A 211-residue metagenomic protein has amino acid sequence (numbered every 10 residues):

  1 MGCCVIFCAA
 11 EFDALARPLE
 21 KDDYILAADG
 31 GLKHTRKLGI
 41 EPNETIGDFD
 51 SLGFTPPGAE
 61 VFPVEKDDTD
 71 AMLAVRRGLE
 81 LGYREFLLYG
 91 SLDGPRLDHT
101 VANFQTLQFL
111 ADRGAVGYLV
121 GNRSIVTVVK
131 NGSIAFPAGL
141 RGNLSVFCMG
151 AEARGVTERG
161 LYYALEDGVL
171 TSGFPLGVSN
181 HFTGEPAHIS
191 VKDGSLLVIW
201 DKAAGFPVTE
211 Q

Functional and structural regions predicted by a protein language model:
M1-T55: N-terminal beta-strand-loop-alpha-helix module at the start of alpha/beta ligand-binding or catalytic domains
F7-E11, S91-L92, W200-K202: Structural motif
L26-D29, G47, Y89-G90, Y118-G121: General beta-strand structural signal in soluble alpha/beta enzymes
E60-L81: Short phosphate-binding loop-to-helix
L97-Q108: Short Gly/Thr/Asp-enriched flexible loops that form oxyanion-binding sites at enzyme active sites
F109-I125: Short, acidic/small-residue loops that bind anionic groups at enzyme active sites
S124, V129-Q211: Long, charged alpha-helical interface segments
